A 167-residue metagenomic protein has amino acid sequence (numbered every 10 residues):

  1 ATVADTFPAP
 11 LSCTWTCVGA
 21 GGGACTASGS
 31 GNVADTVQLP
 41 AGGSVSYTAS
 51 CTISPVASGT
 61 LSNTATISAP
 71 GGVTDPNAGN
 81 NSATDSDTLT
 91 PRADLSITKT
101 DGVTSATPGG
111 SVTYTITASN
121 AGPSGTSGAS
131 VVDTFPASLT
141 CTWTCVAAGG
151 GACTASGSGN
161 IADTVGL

Functional and structural regions predicted by a protein language model:
A1-L167: Exported/extracytosolic protein signature
